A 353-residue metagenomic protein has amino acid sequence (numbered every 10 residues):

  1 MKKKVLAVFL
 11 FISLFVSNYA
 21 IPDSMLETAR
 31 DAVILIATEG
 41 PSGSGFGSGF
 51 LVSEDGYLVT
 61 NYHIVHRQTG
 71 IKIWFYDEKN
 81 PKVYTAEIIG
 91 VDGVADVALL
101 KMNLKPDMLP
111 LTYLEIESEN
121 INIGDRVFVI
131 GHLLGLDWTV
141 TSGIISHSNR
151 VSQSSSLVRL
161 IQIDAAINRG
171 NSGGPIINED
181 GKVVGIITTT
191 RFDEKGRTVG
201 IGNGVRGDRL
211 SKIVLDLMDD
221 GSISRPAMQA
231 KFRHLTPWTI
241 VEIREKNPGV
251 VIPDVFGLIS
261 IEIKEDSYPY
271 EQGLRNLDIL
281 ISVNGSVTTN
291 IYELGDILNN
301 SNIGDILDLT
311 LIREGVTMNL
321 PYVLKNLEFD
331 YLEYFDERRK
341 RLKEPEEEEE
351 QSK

Functional and structural regions predicted by a protein language model:
M1-K4: Positively charged n-region of N-terminal signal peptides that target proteins for export
A7-F15: Bacterial N-terminal signal peptides
Y19-Y62, G70, A95-V97, N122 (+3 more regions): N-terminal activation segment of mature serine protease catalytic domains
S24, E87, K101, N122 (+1 more regions): C-terminal recognition in membrane/secretory proteostasis and scaffolding
E27-T28, K79, V91-A95, S148-I161 (+3 more regions): Gly/Ser-enriched beta-turn/beta-hairpin loop segments
I34-I36, G49, D55-T60, A86 (+15 more regions): Terminal peptide-recognition signature
E39-F46, I64, Q68-I71, M108-L111 (+4 more regions): Active-site loop architecture of trypsin-fold serine endopeptidases
G40-F46, S53-W138, L157, T288-I291 (+3 more regions): Conserved active-site neighborhood of the chymotrypsin/trypsin-like protease fold
